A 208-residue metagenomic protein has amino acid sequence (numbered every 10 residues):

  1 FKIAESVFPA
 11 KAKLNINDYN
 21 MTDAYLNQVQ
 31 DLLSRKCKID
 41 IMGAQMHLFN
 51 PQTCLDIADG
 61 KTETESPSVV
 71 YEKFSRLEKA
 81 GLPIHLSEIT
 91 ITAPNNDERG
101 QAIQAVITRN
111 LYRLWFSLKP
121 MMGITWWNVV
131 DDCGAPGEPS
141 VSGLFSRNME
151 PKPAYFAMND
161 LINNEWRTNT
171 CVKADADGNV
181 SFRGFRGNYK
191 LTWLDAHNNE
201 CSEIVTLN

Functional and structural regions predicted by a protein language model:
F1-L26, L82-I91, G123-V129: Aromatic-lined carbohydrate-recognition surfaces of secreted/lumenal glycan-active proteins
I3, D56-E65, V69-P83, T92-N208: Aromatic-rich peripheral "rim/lid" segments of glycoside hydrolase catalytic domains that contact and position glycan
I3, V7, S34-C37, F49 (+1 more regions): Extended low-complexity acidic/polar segments
E5, Q30-L33, Y112-R113: Generic structural signal for well-ordered alpha-helical scaffold segments
M21-K36, F74: Distinct, well-ordered alpha-helical segments
S34-I41, Q45, K73-T90: Aromatic-lined glycan-binding groove of carbohydrate-active enzymes
Q45-T53, I91-P94: Conserved radical SAM core fold
